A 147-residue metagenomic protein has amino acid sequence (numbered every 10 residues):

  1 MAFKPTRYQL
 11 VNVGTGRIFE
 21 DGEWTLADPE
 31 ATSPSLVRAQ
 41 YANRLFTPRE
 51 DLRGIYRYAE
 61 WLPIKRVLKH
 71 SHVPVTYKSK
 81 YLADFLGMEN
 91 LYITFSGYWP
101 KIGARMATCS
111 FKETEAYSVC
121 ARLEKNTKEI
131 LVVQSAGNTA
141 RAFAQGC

Functional and structural regions predicted by a protein language model:
M1-C147: PLP-dependent amino-acid enzyme catalytic core
